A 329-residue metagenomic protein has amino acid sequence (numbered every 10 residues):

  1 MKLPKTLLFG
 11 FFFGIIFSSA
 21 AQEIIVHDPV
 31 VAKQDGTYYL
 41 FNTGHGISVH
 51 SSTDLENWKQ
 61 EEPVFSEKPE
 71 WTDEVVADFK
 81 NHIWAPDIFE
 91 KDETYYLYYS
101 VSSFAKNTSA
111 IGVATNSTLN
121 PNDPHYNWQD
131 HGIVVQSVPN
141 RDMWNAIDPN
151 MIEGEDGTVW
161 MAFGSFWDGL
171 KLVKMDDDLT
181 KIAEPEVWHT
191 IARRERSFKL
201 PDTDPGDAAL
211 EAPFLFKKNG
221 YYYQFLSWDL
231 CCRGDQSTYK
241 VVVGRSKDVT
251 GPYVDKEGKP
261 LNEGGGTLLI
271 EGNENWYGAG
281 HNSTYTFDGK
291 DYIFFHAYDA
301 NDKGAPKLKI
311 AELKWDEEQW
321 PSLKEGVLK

Functional and structural regions predicted by a protein language model:
M1-Q22: Bacterial Sec-dependent N-terminal signal peptides
A20-K329: Carbohydrate-active catalytic/glycan-binding domains of CAZyme proteins, especially the secreted or lumenal ectodomains
